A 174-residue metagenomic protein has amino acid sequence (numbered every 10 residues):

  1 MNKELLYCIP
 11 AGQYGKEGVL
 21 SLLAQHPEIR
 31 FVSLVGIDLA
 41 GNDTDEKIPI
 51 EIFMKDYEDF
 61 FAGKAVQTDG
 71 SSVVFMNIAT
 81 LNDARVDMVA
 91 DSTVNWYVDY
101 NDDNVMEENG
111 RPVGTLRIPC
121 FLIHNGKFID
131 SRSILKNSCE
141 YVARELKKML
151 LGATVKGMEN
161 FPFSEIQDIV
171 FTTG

Functional and structural regions predicted by a protein language model:
M1-G174: ATP/Mg2+-dependent ligation/transfer catalytic cores
